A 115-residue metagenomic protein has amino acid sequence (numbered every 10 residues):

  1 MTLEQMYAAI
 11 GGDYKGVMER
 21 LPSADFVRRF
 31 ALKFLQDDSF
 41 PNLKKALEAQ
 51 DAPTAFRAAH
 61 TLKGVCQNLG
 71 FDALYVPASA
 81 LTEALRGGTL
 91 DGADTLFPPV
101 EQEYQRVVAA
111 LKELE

Functional and structural regions predicted by a protein language model:
M1-R57, T61-E115: Two-component system phosphorelay core
